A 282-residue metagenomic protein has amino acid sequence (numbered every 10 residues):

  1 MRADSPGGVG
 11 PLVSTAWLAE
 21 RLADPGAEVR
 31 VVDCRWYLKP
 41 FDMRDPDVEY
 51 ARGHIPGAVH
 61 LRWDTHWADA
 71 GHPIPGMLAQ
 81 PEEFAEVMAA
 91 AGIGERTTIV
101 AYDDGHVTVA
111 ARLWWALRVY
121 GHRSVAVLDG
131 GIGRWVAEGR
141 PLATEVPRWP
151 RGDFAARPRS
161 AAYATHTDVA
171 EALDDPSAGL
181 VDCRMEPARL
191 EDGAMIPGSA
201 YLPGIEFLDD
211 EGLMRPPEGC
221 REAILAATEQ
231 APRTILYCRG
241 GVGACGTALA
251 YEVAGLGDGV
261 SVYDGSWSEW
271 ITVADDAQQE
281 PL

Functional and structural regions predicted by a protein language model:
M1-L282: Cytosolic catalytic domains that perform sulfur/thiol-centered chemistry
